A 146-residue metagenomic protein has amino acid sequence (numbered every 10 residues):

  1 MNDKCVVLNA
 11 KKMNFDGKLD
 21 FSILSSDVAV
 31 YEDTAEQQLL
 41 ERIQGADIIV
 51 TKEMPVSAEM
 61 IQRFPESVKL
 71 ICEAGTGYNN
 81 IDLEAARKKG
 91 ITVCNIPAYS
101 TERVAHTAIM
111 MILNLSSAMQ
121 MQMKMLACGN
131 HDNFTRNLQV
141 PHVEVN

Functional and structural regions predicted by a protein language model:
M1-A46: N-terminal glycine-/charge-rich "phosphate-binding" loop or analogous flexible N-terminal tail
V28-T34, T51-M54, C128-Q139: Short gly/ser/thr-rich secondary-structure transition/capping motifs
E32, A74-G75, I91-E102: Short beta->alpha connector loops at strand-helix junctions that form conserved, small/polar/Pro-enriched
A35-L39, P55-M60: Short acidic active-site motifs
Q62-S67: Short, conserved loop/helix-junction motifs that constitute active-site signature segments in enzyme catalytic cores
N79-K89: Rossmann-fold NAD(P)-binding glycine/threonine-rich loop
K89, P97-N146: Phosphate-binding beta-alpha-beta segment of Rossmann-like dinucleotide-binding domains, i.e., the NAD(P)
